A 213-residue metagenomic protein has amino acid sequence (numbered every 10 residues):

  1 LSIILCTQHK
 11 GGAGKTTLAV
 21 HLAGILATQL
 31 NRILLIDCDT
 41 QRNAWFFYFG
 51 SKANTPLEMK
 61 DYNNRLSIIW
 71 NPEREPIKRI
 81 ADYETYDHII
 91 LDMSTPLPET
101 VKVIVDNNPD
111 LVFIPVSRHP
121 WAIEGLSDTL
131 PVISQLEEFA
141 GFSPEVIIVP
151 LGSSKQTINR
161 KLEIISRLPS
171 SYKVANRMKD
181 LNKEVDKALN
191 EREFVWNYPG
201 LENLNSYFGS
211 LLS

Functional and structural regions predicted by a protein language model:
L1-L5: Extreme N-terminal starter segment of soluble prokaryotic enzymes
T7-A13, T28-I90, T95, E99: P-loop/Walker-type NTP enzyme "switch/lid" segment
T17-L18: Hydrophobic positions on the alpha1 helix immediately C-terminal to the Walker A/P-loop
A23, A27-T28, V105-D106: Gly/Ala-rich phosphate-binding loop of Rossmann-like dinucleotide-binding domains, activating on the conserved
T100-P120: Inter-motif core of Ras-like GTPase G domains
L126-A140: Conserved C-terminal guanine-recognition region of P-loop GTPase G domains, centered on the G4
V149-W196: Beta-strand-loop-alpha "switch" segments that mediate conformational coupling across diverse proteins
N190-S213: NTP-binding/hydrolysis catalytic cores, primarily Walker-type P-loop NTPases
